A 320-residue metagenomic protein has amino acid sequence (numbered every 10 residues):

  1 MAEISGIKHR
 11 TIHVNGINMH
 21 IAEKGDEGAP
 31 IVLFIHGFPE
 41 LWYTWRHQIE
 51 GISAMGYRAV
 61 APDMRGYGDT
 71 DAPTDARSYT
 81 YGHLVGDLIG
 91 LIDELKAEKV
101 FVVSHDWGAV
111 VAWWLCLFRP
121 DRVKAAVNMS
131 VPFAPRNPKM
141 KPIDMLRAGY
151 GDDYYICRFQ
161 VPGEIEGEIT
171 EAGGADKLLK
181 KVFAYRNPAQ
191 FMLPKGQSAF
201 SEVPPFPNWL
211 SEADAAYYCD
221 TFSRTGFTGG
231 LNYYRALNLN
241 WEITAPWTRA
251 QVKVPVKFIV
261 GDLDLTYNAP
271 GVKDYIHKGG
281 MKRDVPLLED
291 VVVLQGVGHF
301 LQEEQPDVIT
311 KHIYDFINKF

Functional and structural regions predicted by a protein language model:
A2-K8, N18-M19, Y67-V103, W107-E289 (+2 more regions): Flexible "cap/lid" subdomain of the alpha/beta-hydrolase fold that forms the substrate-access gate
H13-N15, H36: Short strand-coil-strand connectors
N15-E23: A short loop-to-beta-strand scaffold at the N-terminal edge of the catalytic core in hydrolase folds
A22-D71: Conserved HGGG/HGGXW glycine-rich cap/lid loop of the alpha/beta-hydrolase fold
D26-E27, L95-E98, F320: Glycine-rich phosphate-binding loop signature in dinucleotide/nucleotide-binding domains
F38, W42-W45, W107, W113 (+2 more regions): Signature tryptophan residues that serve as conserved aromatic anchors
Y43-R46, E50, G86, W113 (+2 more regions): Surface-exposed alpha-helical interface segments used for non-catalytic interactions
P286-F320: Catalytic active-site module of serine/aspartate enzymes centered on a nucleophile-bearing elbow/loop
